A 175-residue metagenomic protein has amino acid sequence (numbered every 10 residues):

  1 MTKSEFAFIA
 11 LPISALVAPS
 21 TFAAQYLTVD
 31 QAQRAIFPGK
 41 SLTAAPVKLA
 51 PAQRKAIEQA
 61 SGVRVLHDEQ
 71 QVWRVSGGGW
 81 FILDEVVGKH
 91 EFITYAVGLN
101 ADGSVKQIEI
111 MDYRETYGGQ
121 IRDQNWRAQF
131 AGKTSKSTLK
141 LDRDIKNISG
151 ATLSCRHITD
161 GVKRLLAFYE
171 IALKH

Functional and structural regions predicted by a protein language model:
M1-I9: Bacterial N-terminal signal peptides that target proteins for export
I9-A18: Bacterial N-terminal signal peptides
T21-I148, T152-R156, D160-H175: Flexible, solvent-exposed loop/hinge segments and secondary-structure transition points
